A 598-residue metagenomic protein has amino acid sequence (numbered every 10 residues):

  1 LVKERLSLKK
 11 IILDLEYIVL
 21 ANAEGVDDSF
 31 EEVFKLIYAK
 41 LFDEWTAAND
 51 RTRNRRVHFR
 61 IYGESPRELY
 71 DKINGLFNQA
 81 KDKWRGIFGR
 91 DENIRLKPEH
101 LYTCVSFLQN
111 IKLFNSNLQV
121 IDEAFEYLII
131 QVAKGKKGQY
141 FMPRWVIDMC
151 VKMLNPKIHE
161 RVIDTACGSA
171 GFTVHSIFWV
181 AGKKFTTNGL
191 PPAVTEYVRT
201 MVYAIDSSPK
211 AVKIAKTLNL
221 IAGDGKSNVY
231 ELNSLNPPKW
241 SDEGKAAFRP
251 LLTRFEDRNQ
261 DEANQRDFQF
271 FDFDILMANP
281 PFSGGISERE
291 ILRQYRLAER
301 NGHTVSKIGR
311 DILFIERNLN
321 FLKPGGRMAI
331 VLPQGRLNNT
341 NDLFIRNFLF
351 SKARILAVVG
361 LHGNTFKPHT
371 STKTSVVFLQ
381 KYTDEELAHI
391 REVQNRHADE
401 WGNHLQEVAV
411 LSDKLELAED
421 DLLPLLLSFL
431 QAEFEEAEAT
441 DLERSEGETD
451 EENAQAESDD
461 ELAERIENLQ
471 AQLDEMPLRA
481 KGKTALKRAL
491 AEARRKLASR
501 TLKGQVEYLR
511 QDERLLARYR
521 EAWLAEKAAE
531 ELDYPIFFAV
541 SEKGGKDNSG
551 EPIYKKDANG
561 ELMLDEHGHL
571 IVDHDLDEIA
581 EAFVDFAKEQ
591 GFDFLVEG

Functional and structural regions predicted by a protein language model:
L1, E243-G244, R249-G598: A conserved structural/catalytic subdomain of Rossmann-like adenosyl-cofactor enzymes
L1-A48: Accessory nucleic-acid engagement/destabilization modules that flank
L13, D27-L36, Y102, L118 (+6 more regions): Non-catalytic, well-ordered alpha-helical scaffold segments
Y17-I18, V120-W145, V151-L154: Class I SAM-dependent transferase core
V19, A23, I37-W45, L108-K112 (+5 more regions): Generic structural signal for hydrophobic core residues of well-folded globular domains
D28, W45-R55, H159, E386-H389: Short, solvent-exposed secondary-structure capping/transition elements
F34-Q131: Long recognition/docking surfaces used for binding and targeting
Q139-Q260, D267-F271, I275, S283 (+5 more regions): Conserved S-adenosyl-L-methionine
